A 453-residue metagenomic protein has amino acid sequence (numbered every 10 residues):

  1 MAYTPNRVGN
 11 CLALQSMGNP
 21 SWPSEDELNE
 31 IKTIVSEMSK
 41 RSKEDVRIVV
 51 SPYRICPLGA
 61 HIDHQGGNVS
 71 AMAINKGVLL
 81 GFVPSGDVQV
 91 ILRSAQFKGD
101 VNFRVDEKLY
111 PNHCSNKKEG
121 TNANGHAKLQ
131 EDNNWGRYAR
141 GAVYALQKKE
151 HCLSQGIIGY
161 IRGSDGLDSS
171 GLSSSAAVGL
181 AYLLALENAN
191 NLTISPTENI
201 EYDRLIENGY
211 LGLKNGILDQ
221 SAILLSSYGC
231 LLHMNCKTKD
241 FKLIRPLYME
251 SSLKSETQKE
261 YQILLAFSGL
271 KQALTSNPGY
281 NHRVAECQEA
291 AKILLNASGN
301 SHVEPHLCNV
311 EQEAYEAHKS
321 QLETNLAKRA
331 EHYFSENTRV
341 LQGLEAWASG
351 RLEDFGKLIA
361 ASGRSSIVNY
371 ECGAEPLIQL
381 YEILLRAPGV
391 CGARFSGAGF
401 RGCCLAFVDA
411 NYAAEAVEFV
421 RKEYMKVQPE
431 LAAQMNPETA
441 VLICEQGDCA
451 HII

Functional and structural regions predicted by a protein language model:
M1-L58, G66, L79-R137, A145-Q147 (+2 more regions): C-terminal nucleotide
A73-K76, L172-L192, L405-V408: DPxDG-like acidic metal-binding loop motif
R93, Q155-G163, I194-L205, G356-L358 (+1 more regions): Beta-strand segments within the central parallel beta-sheet cores of soluble alpha/beta enzyme folds
E119-G125, V143-Y144, K148-L167: Glycine- and acidic-rich phosphate- and metal-coordinating loops
E131, S164-A177: Gly/Ser-rich catalytic serine loop of serine hydrolases
K149-I158, L186-Y202, D409-E423, V427-L431: Phosphate-handling active-site elements
T193-I244, A393-S396, I443: Alpha/beta catalytic cores of group-transfer enzymes, especially the acyltransferase/condensing modules of polyketide
